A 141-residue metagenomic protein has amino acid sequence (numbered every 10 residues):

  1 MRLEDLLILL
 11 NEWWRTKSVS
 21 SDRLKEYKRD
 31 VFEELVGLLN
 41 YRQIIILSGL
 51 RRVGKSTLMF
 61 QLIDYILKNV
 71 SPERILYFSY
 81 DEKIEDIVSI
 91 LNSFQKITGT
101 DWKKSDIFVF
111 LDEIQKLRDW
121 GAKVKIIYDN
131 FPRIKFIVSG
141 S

Functional and structural regions predicted by a protein language model:
M1-S141: Phosphate-binding site recognition
